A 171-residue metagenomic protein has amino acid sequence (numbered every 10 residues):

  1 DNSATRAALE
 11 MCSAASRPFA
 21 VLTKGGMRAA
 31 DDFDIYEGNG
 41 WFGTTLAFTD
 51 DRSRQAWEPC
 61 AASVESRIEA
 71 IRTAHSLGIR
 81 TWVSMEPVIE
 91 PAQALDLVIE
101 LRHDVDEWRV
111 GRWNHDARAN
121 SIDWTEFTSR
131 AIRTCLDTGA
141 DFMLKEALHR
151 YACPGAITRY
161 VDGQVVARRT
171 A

Functional and structural regions predicted by a protein language model:
D1-C135: Conserved AdoMet/S-adenosylmethionine-binding subsite of the radical SAM
I122-A171: C-terminal accessory extensions appended to soluble enzyme cores
